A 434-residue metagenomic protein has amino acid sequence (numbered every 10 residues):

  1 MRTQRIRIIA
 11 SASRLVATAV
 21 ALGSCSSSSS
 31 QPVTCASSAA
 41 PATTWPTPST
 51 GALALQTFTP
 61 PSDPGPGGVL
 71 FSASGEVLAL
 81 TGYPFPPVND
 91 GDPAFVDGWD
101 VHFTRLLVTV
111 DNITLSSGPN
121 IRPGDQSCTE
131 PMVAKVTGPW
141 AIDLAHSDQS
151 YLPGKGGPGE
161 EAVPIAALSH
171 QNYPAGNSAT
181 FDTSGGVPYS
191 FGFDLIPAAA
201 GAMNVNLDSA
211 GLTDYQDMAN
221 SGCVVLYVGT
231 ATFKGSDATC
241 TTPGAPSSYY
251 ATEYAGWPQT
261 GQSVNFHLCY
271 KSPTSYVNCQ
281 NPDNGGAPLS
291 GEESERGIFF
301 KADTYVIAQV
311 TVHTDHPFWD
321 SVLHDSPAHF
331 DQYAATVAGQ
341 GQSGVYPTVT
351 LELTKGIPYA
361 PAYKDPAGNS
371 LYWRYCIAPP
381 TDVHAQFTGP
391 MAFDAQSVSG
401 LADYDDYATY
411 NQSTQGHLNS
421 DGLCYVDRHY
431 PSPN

Functional and structural regions predicted by a protein language model:
R2-L15: Bacterial N-terminal signal peptides that target proteins for export
A21-S24: C-terminal motif of bacterial Sec signal peptides marking the signal peptidase cleavage site
S26-S29: Bacterial signal peptide processing site
V33-N434: A short, solvent-exposed, low-complexity linear motif enriched for acidic/polar residues with Pro/Gly/Ser/Thr
